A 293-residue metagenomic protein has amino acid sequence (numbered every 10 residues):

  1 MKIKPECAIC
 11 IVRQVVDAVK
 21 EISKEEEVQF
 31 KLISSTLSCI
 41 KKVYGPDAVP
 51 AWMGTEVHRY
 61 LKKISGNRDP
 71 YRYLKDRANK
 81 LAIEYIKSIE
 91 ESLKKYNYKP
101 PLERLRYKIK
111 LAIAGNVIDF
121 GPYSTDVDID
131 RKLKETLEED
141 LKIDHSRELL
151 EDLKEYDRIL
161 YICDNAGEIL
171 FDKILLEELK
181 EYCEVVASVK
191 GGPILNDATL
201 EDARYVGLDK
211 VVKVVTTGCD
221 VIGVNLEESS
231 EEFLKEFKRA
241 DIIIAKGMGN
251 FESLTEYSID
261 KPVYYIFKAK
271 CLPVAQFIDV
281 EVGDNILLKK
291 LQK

Functional and structural regions predicted by a protein language model:
K2-Y156: Electropositive, gly/pro-rich neighborhoods at or near active sites that engage anionic ligands
I143, I169-L170, D197: Loop/helix-junction capping segments adjacent to catalytic residues or to phosphate/diphosphate-binding pockets
L150, K173-E177, F233-L234: Short amphipathic alpha-helical segments and helix-helix/interface helices
D157-R158, C183-A187, P262: Residues at the starts of beta-strands that form the adenosine-phosphate
R158-L160, D241-I242: Structural motif
D164-A166, G191: Residue-level signal for short, function-critical loop segments
A166-V186: Histidine-anchored nucleotide/phosphate-binding helix
V189-L195, T199-K293: C-terminal functional extensions of proteins
